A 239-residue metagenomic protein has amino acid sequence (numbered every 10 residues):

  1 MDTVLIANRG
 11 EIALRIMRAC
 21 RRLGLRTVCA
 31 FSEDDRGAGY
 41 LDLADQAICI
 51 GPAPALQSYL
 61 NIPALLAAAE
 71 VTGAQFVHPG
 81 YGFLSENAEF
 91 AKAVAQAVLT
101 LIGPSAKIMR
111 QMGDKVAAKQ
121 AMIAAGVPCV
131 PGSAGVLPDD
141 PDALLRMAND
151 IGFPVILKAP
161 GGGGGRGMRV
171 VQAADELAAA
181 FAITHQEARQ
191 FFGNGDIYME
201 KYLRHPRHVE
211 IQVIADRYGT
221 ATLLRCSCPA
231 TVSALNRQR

Functional and structural regions predicted by a protein language model:
M1-R239: N-terminal beta-alpha lobe that positions the nucleotide/phosphoryl donor in ATP/NTP-coupled carboxylate activation
